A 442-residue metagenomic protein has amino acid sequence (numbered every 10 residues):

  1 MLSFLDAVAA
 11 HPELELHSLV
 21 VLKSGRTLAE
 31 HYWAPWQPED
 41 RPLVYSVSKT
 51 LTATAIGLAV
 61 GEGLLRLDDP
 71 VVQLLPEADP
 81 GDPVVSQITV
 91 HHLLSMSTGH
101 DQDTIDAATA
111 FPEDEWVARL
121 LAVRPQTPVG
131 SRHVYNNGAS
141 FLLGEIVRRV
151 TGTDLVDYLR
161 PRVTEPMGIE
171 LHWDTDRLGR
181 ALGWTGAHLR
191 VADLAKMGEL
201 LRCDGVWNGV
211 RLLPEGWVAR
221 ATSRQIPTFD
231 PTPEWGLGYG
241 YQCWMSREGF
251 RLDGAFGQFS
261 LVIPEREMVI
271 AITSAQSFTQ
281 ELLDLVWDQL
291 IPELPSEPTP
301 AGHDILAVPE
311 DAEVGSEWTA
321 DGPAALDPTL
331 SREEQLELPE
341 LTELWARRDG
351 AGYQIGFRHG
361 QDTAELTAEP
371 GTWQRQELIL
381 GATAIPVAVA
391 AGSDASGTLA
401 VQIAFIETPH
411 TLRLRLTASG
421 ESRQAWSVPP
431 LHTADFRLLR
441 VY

Functional and structural regions predicted by a protein language model:
S3-L5, R26-H31, V72-Q73, D103-V129 (+1 more regions): Short, charged, amphipathic alpha-helices and their helix-cap/turn boundaries
F4-Q37, S260, E267-A271: A short, well-structured edge-of-sheet supersecondary motif
G25, P42-D68, L93, L143-V147 (+1 more regions): Active-site SXXK
L43, E62-H100, A122, V150-L189: Active-site helix/loop module of the DD-peptidase/beta-lactamase fold, centered on the serine-lysine SxxK catalytic
A139-I146, T185-V206, Q258-A275: Active-site-proximal alpha-helical segments within enzyme catalytic domains
V218-I270: Active-site Gly/Thr loop motif
G254-G315: Structured C-terminal helix/loop/strand segments within mature extracytoplasmic catalytic/sensor domains
P300-Y442: Peripheral terminal and inter-domain segments
